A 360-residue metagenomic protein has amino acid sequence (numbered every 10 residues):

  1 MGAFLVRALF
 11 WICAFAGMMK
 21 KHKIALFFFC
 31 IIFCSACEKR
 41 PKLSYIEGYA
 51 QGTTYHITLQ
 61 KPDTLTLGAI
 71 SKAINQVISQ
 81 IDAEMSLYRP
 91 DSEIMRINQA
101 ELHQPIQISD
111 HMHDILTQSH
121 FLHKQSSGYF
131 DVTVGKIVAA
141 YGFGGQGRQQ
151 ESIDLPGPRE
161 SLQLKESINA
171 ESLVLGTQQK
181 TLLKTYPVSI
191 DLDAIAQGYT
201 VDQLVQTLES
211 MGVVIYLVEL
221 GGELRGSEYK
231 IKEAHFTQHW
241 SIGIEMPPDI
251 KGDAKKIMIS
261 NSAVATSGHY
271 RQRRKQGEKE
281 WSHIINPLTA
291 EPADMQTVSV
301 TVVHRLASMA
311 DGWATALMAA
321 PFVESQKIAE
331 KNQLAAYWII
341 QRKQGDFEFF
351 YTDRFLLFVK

Functional and structural regions predicted by a protein language model:
M1-A8, G17-K20: A cross-taxon signal for low-complexity, glycine/charged-rich
K21-F27: Sec-dependent signal peptide recognition, specifically the positively charged N-region followed immediately by
F27-F33: Bacterial N-terminal signal peptides
S35-K360: Mature catalytic core of soluble alpha/beta enzymes
